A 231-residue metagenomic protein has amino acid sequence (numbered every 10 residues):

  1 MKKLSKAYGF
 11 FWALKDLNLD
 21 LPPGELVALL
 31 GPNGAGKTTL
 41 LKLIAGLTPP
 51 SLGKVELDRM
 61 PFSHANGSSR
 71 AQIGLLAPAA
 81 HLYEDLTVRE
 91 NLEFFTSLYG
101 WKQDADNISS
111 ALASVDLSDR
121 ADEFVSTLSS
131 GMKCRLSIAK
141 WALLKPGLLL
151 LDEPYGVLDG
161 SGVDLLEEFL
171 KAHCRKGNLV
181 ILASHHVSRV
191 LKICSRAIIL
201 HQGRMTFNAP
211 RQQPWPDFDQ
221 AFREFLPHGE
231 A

Functional and structural regions predicted by a protein language model:
L30-P32: The feature captures the beta-strand-to-loop junction immediately N-terminal to the Walker
A45: Helix-to-loop junction immediately C-terminal to a conserved catalytic motif
G53-H64, S68-S69, F207: Conserved ABC transporter NBD signature motif
E93, S97, Q103-R120: Conserved ABC ATPase "signature" region
L149-D152: Catalytic Walker B motif of ABC-type/P-loop ATPase nucleotide-binding domains
S184-H185: H-loop/switch region of ABC-family ATPase nucleotide-binding domains
